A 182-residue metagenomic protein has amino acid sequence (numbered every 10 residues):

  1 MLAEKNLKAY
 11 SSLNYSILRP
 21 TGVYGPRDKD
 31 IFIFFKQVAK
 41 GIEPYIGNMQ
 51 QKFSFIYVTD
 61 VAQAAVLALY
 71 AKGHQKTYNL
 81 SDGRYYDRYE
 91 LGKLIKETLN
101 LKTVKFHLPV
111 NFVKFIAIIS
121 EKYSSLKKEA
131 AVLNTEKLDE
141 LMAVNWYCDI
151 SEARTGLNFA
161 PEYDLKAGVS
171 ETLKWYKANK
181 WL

Functional and structural regions predicted by a protein language model:
M1-S16: Active-site Tyr-X1-5-Lys
L2-A3, D28-I33, G47-L69, Q75-K76: Substrate-positioning beta->alpha
L13-I33: Flexible, glycine-rich beta-alpha linker
F35-V38: C-terminal beta-strand-loop-alpha-helix "lid" module of Rossmann-like NAD(P)-dependent dehydrogenases
F53-T59, Y86, C148, Y163: Residue-level signal for the nucleotide or nucleotide-sugar donor/cofactor binding architecture
V58, K93, I118-F159: Conserved C-terminal active-site "lid" loop/helix of NAD(P)H-dependent oxidoreductases that clamps the redox cofactor
A68-V132, K166, S170-E171: Mid/C-terminal beta-alpha module of Rossmann-like enzyme folds, strongest in SDR-family dehydrogenases/epimerases
C148-G156, A160-L182: Amphipathic terminal alpha-helices
